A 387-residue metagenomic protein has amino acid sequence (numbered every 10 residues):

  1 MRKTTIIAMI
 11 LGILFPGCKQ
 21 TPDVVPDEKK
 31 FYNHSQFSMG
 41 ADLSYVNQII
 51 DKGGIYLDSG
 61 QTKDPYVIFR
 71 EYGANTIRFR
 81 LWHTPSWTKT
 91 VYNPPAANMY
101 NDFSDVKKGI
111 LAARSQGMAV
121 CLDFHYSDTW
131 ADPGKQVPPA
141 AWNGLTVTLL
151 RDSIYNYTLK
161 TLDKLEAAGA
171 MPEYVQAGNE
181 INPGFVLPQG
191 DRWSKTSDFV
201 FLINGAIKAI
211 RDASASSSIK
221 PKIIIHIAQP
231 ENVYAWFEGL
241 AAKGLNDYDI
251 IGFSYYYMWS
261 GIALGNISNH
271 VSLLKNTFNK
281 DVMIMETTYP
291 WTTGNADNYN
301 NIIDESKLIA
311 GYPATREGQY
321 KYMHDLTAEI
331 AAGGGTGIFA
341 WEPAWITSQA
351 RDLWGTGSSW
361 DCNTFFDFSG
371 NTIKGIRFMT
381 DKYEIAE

Functional and structural regions predicted by a protein language model:
R2, F15-F31: Bacterial Sec-dependent N-terminal signal peptides
V25-I68: Boundary/entry segment of secreted carbohydrate-active catalytic domains
A41, F69, D123, V175 (+4 more regions): Conserved, mostly hydrophobic/aromatic
I49-Y56, H83-V106, D128-R151, P183-W193 (+2 more regions): Surface-exposed, active-site-proximal loop segments in enzymatic domains
Q61-A141, K195-P221, L264-T277: Aromatic-lined substrate-binding rim segments of carbohydrate-active enzymes
K63-Y66, D212, S216-K222, E231-K307 (+1 more regions): Glycoside hydrolase catalytic-domain groove-lining segments
N101-D105, D132-A241, N246, G261-N269 (+1 more regions): Active-site cleft segment of glycoside hydrolase catalytic domains centered on the general acid/base Glu
L273, T292-D325, E329, G333-G334 (+1 more regions): Aromatic-rich peripheral "rim/lid" segments of glycoside hydrolase catalytic domains that contact and position glycan
